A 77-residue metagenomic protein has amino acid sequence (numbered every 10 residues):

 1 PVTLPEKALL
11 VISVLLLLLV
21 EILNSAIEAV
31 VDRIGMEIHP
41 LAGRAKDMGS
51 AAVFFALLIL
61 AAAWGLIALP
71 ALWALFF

Functional and structural regions predicted by a protein language model:
P1-A26, I34, I38, K46 (+1 more regions): Hydrophobic alpha-helical transmembrane segments
A42: Histidine-centered, metal-coordinating catalytic motifs and their short helical/loop contexts
